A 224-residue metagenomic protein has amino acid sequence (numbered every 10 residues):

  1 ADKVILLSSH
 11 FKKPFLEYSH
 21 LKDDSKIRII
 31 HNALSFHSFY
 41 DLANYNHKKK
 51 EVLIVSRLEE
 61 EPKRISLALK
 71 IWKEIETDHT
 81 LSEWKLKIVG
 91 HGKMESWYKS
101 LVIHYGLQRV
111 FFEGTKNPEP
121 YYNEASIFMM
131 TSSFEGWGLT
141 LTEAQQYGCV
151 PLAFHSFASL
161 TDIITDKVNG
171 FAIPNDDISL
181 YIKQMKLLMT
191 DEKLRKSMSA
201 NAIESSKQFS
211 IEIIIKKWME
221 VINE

Functional and structural regions predicted by a protein language model:
A1-K26, F36: A short, active-site helix/loop in glycosyltransferases that binds the activated sugar's phosphate group
L16-E17, R28-K49: Acidic anion/phosphate-binding donor-loop and adjacent secondary structure in glycosyltransferase catalytic cores
Y45-K63, L69-K73: Conserved donor-binding/catalytic core segment of Leloir-type glycosyltransferases
W97-T115: Nucleotide-activated donor-binding/catalytic signature segment of Leloir-type glycosyltransferases, i.e., the conserved
T115-K116, P120-A125: Short alpha-helical donor nucleotide-sugar binding micro-motif in glycosyltransferases
S133: Aromatic "clamp/platform" in nucleotide-sugar-dependent glycosyltransferases that forms part of the donor/acceptor
F154-H155, T165-K167, F171-I178, L187-E192: Conserved acidic donor-binding segment of nucleotide-sugar-dependent glycosyltransferases
L180, L187, L194-Q208, K216-E220: A short, well-ordered alpha-helix in the C-terminal region of glycosyltransferases
